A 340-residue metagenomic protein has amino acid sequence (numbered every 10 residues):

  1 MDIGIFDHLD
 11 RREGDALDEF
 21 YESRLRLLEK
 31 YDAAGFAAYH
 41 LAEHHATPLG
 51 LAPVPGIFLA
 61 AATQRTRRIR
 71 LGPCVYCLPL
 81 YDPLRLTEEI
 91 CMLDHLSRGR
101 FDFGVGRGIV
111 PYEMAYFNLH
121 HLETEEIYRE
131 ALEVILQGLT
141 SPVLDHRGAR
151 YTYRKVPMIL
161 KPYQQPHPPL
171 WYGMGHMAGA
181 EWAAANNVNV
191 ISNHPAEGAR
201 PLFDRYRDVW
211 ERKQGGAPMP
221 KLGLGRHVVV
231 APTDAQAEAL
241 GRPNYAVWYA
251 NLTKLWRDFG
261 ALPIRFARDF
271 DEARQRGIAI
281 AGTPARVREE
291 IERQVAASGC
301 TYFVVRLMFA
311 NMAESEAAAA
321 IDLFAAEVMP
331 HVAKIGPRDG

Functional and structural regions predicted by a protein language model:
M1-A16, V110-E113, Y151-P166, G260-R276: N-terminal small/glycine-rich loop or linker at the start of catalytic domains across soluble metabolic enzymes
M1-R70, P166-P168: N-terminal beta1-alpha1-beta2 module of alpha/beta enzyme domains
I3, E43, A62, L93 (+8 more regions): Conserved, mostly hydrophobic/aromatic
I3-D7, Y39-L41, L71-P73, F101-V105 (+4 more regions): Hydrophobic faces of well-ordered beta-strands that scaffold small-molecule active sites in alpha/beta enzyme cores
D32-A33, L59-R67, I90-R100, A184-A185 (+2 more regions): Acidic (Asp/Glu)-rich catalytic clusters
L49-P73, I127, I321-I335: Alpha-helix-loop-beta-strand connector modules within alpha/beta enzyme cores
D82-N186, A199-D204, D208-G216: Internal, glycine-rich beta/alpha segment that forms the wall or movable "lid" of small-molecule/cofactor binding
L122-M158, E197-T301, M329, A333-G340: An alpha-helical appendage that flanks or caps ligand/catalytic pockets
